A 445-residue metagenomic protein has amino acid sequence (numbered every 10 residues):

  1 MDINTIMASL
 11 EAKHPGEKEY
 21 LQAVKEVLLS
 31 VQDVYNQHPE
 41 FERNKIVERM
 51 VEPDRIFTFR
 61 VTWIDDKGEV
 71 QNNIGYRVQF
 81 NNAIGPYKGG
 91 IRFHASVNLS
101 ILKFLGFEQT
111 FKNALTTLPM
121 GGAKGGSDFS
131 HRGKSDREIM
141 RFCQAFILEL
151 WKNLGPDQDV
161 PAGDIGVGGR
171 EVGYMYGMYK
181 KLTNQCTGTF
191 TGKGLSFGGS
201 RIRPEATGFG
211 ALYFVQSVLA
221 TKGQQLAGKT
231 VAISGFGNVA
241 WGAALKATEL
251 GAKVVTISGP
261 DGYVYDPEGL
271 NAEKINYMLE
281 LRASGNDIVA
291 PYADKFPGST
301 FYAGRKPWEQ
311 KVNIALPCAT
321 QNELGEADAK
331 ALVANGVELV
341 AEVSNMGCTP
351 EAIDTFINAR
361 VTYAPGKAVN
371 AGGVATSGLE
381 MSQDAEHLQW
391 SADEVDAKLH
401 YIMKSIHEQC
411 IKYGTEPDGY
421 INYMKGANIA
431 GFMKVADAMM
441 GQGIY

Functional and structural regions predicted by a protein language model:
D2-A23, V218, V333-Y445: Adenosine-phosphate binding glycine-rich loop
L21, Q37-N44, T117, L154-G163 (+3 more regions): Flexible, glycine/charged-enriched surface loops at secondary-structure junctions
E40-Q71: Structured beta-strand/loop patches that form or line metal/cofactor-binding pockets in enzymes
F59-K124, D128: Phosphate-interaction motifs
H94, N113-A227: Glycine/serine-rich phosphate-binding loop and adjoining beta1-alpha1 elements at the start of nucleotide-handling
T191-G194, I202-K311: Glycine-rich phosphate/diphosphate-binding loop of Rossmann-like nucleotide-binding domains
G262-Y363, A368: Rossmann-like adenosine-cofactor binding region
